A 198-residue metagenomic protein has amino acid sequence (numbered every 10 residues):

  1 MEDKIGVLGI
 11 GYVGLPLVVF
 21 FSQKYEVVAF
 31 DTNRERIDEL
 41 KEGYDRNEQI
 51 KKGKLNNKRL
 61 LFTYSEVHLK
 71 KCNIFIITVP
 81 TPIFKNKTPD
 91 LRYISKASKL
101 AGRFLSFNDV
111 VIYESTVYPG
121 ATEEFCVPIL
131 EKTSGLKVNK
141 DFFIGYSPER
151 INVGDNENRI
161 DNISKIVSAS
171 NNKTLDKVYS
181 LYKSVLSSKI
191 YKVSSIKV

Functional and structural regions predicted by a protein language model:
M1-Y44: NAD(P)+-binding Rossmann beta1-loop-alpha1 motif at the extreme N-terminus of oxidoreductases
Y44-F62: N-terminal glycine-rich dinucleotide-binding loop that anchors FAD/FMN and/or NAD(P) in oxidoreductases
K58-C72: Short acidic low-complexity segments
K70-K71, F107, N162: Alpha-helix C-terminal capping/helix-to-coil transition sites in glycosyltransferase folds
F75-I77, Y113, S168: Redox-cofactor binding/interface segments in oxidoreductases and associated redox assembly factors
V79-T81, T116, N171: Short glycine-/small-residue-rich Rossmann-like dinucleotide-binding loops
I83-R150: Rossmann-like NAD(P)(H) cofactor-binding subdomain of soluble oxidoreductases
P128-G145, I151, N156-V198: Internal alpha-helical scaffold of NAD(P)-dependent oxidoreductase catalytic cores
